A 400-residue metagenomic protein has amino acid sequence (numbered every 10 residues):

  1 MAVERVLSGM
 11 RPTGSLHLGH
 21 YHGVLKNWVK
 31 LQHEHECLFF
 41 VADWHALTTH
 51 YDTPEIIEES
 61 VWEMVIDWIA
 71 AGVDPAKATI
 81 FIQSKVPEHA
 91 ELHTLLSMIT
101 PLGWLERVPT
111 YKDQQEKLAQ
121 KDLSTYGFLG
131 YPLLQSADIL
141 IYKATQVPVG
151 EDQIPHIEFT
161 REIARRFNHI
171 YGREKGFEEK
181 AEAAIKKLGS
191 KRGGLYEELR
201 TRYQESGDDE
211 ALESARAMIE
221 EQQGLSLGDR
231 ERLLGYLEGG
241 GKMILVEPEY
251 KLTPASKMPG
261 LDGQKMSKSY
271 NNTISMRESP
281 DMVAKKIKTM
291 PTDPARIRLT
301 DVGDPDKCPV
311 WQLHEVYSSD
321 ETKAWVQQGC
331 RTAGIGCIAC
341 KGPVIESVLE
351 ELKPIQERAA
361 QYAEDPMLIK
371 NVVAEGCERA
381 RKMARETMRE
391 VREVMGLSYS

Functional and structural regions predicted by a protein language model:
A2-L7, P12-A137, E158, E162 (+3 more regions): N-terminal Rossmann-like or analogous alpha/beta NTP/dinucleotide-binding catalytic cores that position adenine
R11, H45-A46, Y142-V147, N271 (+1 more regions): A broad detector of the eukaryotic-type serine/threonine protein kinase catalytic domain
L18-H20, P155, R161-S400: Conserved nucleotide- and phosphate/pyrophosphate-binding catalytic cores in adenylate/nucleotidyl-handling enzymes
I57, Y126, V149, Q153 (+1 more regions): Aromatic-acidic/polar surface patches that form glycan- and anion
A78-I80, K143, P248-Y250: A short coil-to-beta-strand element that immediately follows conserved catalytic motifs
L102-E106, I141-P148, S318-V326, Q356: Short helix-capping/linker segments at secondary-structure and domain boundaries
Q114-K121, K143-I154, N272-I274: Flexible, glycine/proline-enriched loop segments at strand-loop-helix junctions that form or flank small-ligand binding
S136-A137, Y142, V147-R165: Aromatic- and glycine-enriched pocket-lining scaffold segments that form the walls of small-molecule binding clefts
